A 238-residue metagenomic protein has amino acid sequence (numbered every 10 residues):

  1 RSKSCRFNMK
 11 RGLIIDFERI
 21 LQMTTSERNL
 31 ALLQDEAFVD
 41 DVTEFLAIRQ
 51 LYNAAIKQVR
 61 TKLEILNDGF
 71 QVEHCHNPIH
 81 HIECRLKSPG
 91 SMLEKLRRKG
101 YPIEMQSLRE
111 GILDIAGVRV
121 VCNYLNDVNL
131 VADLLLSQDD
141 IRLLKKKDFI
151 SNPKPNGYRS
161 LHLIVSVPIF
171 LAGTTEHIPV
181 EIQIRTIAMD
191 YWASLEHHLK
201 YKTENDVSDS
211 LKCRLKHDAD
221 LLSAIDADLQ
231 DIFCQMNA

Functional and structural regions predicted by a protein language model:
K10-I56, K62-G69, I178-A238: An acidic, glycine-/histidine-flanked metal-binding catalytic module
R28, R49, I79-C84, L108-R109 (+1 more regions): Glycine-rich, low-complexity intrinsically disordered segments
Q34-T43, V72-C75, L108-G117: A short, surface-exposed helix-loop junction/capping segment
T43-L46, Q50, I112, V121-N126: Amphipathic alpha-helical interface elements
I48, Y52, I56, P89 (+2 more regions): Generic alpha-helical secondary structure
A55-R60, E64-Y101: Surface-exposed, low-hydrophobicity interaction/linker segments
R109, C122-L229: Long beta-strand-rich cores associated with HINT superfamily self-processing modules
